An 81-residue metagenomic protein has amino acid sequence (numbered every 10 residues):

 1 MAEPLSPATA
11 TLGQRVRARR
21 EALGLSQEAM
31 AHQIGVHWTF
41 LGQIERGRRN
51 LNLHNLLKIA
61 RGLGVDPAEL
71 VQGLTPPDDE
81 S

Functional and structural regions predicted by a protein language model:
M1-T11: A detector for short, charged/polar N-terminal pre-domain segments
A2, R61, V71-S81: Short, charged recognition helix plus adjacent turn of helix-turn-helix-like nucleic-acid-binding domains
Q14-A29, Q33, K58: Short basic helix-loop element that most often maps to the first helix and adjoining turn of HTH DNA-binding modules
V16, M30-A31, L41-I44, L70: Conserved hydrophobic/aromatic packing and binding residues within compact polymer-binding modules
L23, I34, I44-E45, L63 (+1 more regions): Core residues of bacterial helix-turn-helix
G35-L51: Recognition helix of helix-turn-helix/homeodomain-like DNA-binding domains that insert into the DNA major groove
H54-E69: DNA major-groove recognition helix of helix-turn-helix/homeodomain DNA-binding modules
